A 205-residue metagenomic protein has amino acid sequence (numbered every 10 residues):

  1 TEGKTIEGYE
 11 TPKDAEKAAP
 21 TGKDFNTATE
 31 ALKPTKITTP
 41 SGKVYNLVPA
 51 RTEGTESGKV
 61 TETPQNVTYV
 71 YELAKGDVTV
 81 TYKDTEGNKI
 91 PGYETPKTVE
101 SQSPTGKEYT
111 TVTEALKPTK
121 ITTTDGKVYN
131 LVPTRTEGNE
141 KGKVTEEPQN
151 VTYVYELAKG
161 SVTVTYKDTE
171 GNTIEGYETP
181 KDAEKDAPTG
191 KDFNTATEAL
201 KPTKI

Functional and structural regions predicted by a protein language model:
T1-T11, A74-I90, A158-I174: Disulfide-bonded cysteine-rich modules in secreted/extracellular proteins, activating on the conserved Cys frameworks
K4-E10, K23-E56, K107-K141, K191-I205: Surface-exposed interfaces of beta-sheet-rich extracellular modules
Y9, F25, Y45, Y69-Y71 (+8 more regions): Tyrosine-centered aromatic motifs in long, intrinsically disordered, low-complexity repeat arrays
T11-D14, T52, Q65, A74 (+7 more regions): Disulfide-stabilized cysteine-rich extracellular repeat microdomains
D14, A18-A28, T61-P64, E94 (+3 more regions): Solvent-exposed, conformationally flexible loop/turn segments
T39, D84, S103, T123 (+1 more regions): Acidic surface patches and DE-rich sequence motifs
Y45, G58-V60, I90: Beta-sandwich strand segments
S57-Y82, K141-Y166: Conserved "repeat-terminator" motif of extracellular CCP/Sushi domains
